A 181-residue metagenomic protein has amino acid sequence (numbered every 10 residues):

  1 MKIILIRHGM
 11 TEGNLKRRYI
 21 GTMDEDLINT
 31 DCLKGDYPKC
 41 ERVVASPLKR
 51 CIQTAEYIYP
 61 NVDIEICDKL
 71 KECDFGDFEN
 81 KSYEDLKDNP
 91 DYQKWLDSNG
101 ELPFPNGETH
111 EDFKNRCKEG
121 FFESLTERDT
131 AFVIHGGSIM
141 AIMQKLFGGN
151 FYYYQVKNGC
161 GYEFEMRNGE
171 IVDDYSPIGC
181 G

Functional and structural regions predicted by a protein language model:
K2-V62: Active-site-proximal alpha-helix that buttresses catalytic centers in soluble enzyme cores
I3, E41, T126-G137: Generic beta-sheet signal
E12, C51-I52, E72-C73, S138-A141: Short, active-site-adjacent cap segments at secondary-structure transitions
D24, K69-E72, N158-G161: Short, acidic/turn-prone active-site loops that include or flank metal/cofactor- and phosphate-binding residues
A45-S46, N115, V133-I134: Short beta-strand scaffold positions
I58-R116: Phosphate-handling substructures
N150-D173: Domain-level recognition of soluble alpha/beta enzyme cores, biased toward histidine phosphatases/phosphomutases
S176-G181: Acidic, His/Gly-rich catalytic cores of divalent-metal-dependent hydrolytic chemistry
